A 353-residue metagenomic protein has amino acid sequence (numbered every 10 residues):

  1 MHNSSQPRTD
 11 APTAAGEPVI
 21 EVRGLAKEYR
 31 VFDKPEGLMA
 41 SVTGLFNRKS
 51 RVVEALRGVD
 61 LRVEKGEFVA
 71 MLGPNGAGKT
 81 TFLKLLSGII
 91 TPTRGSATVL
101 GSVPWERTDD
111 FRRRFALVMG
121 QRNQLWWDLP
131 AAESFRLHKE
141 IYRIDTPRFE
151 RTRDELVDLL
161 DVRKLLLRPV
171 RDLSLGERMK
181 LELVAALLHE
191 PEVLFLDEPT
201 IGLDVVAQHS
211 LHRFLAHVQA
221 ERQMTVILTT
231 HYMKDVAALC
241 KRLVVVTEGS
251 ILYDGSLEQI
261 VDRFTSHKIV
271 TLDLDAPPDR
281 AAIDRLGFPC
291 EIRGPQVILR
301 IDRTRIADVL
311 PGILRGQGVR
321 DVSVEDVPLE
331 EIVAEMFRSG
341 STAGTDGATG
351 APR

Functional and structural regions predicted by a protein language model:
H2, I269-G340: Short, charged/small-residue-rich alpha-helical element at the C-terminal edge of ABC transporter nucleotide-binding
G37-G44, R136, E140, P147-L165: Conserved ABC ATPase "signature" region
D128, P169-L173: Conserved ABC ATPase signature
E190: Conserved catalytic motifs of ABC-family nucleotide-binding domains
L194-E198: Catalytic Walker B motif of ABC-type/P-loop ATPase nucleotide-binding domains
H212-R300: ABC transporter nucleotide-binding domain
